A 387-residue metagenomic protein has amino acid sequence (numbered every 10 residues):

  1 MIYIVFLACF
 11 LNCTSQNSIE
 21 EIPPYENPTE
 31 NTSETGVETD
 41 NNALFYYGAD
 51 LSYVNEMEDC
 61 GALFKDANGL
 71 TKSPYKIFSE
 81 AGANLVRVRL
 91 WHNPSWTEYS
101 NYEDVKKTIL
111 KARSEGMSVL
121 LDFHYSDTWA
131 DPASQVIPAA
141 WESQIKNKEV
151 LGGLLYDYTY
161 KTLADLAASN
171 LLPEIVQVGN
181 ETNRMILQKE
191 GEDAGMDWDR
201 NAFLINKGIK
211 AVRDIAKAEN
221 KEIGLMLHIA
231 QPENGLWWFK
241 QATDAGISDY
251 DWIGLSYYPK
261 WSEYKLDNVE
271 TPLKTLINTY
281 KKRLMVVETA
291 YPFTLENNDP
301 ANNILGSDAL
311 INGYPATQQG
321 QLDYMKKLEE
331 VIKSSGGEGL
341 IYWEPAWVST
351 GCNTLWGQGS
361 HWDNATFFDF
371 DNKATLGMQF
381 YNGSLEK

Functional and structural regions predicted by a protein language model:
C9-D40: Bacterial Sec-dependent N-terminal signal peptides
E38-S118, H124-L155, G254, K260: N-terminal substrate-binding region of glycoside hydrolase catalytic domains
A43-Y47, G82-N84, R113-V119, S169-E174 (+4 more regions): Short, well-ordered coil/turn segments that N-cap beta-strands
A49, F78, D122, V176 (+5 more regions): Conserved, mostly hydrophobic/aromatic
S52-V54, W91-N93, H124-T128, V178-N183 (+4 more regions): Active-site beta-loop-alpha junctions enriched in small/polar residues
A62-L63, T275, T294-K327, V331-G336 (+1 more regions): Aromatic-rich peripheral "rim/lid" segments of glycoside hydrolase catalytic domains that contact and position glycan
K72-S79, D214, A218-G224, E233-L310 (+1 more regions): Glycoside hydrolase catalytic-domain groove-lining segments
N101-D104, D131-D244, S248-Y250, E263-T271 (+1 more regions): Active-site cleft segment of glycoside hydrolase catalytic domains centered on the general acid/base Glu
